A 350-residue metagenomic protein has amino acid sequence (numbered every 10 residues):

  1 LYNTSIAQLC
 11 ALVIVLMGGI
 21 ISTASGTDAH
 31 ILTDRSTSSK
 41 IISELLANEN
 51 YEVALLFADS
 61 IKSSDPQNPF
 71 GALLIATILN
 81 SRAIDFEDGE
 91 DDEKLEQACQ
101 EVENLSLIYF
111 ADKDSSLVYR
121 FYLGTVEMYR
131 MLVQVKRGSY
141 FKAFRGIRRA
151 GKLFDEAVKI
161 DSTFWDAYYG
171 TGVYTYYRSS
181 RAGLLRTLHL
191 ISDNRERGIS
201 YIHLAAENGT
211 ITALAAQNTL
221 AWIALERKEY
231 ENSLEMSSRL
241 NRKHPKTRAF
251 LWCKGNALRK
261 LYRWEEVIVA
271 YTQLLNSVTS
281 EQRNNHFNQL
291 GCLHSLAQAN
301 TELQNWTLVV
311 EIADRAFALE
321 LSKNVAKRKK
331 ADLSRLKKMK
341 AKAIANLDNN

Functional and structural regions predicted by a protein language model:
Q8-I20: Bacterial N-terminal signal peptides
T33-S36, L45-L46, N50-L56, I75-T163 (+2 more regions): Short coil/linker segments at helix-helix boundaries
S63, E103-L107, G151-D155, K159 (+5 more regions): Amphipathic alpha-helical segments of tetratricopeptide repeats
N68, S116, F164, T212-A213 (+4 more regions): Residue-level recognition of tetratricopeptide repeat
G71, Y119, A167, A216 (+5 more regions): TPR alpha-solenoid repeat register
S81, Y129, Y177, E226 (+4 more regions): Register position in tetratricopeptide repeats
R145-R149, S192-S200, K228-E235, R263-V269 (+1 more regions): Structural signature of tandem alpha-helical TPR/SEL1-like repeats, specifically the intra-repeat loop/turn
V310-E311, R315-N350: Terminal, low-structured helical/coil segments at or just beyond the last alpha-helical repeat
